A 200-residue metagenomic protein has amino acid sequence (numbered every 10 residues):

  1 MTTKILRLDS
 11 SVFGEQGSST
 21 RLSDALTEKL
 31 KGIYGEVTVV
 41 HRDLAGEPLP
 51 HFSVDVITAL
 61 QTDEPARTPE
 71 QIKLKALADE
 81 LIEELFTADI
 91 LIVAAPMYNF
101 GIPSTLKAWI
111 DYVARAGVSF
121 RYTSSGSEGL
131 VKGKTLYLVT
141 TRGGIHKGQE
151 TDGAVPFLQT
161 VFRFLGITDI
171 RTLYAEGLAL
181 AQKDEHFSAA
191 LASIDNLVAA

Functional and structural regions predicted by a protein language model:
M1-A95, I102-S104, A108-D111, R115 (+1 more regions): N-terminal beta1-alpha1-beta2 submodule of the flavodoxin-like/Rossmannoid cofactor-binding fold
L6, V40-R42, Y137-V139, R171-L173: Hydrophobic/aromatic beta-strand patches that form the interior of the parallel beta-sheet core in alpha/beta enzyme
S10, T141, A175: Cofactor-binding loop segments of dinucleotide-utilizing enzymes, especially the Rossmann-like FAD- and NAD(P)+-binding
G14, P48, I145, A179-A181: Flexible, glycine-rich phosphate/dinucleotide-binding loops and adjacent beta-alpha linkers at cofactor/substrate
A88-D89, G133-K134, I167: Short, well-ordered alpha-helix to beta-strand connector turns
A116, F120, T168-D169: Short, structured loop/turn "capping" segments at alpha-beta junctions
Y122-F164: Short, glycine-/small-residue-rich phosphate/pyrophosphate-handling segment
G148-A200: Glycine-rich phosphate/pyrophosphate-binding loop and the adjoining helix
